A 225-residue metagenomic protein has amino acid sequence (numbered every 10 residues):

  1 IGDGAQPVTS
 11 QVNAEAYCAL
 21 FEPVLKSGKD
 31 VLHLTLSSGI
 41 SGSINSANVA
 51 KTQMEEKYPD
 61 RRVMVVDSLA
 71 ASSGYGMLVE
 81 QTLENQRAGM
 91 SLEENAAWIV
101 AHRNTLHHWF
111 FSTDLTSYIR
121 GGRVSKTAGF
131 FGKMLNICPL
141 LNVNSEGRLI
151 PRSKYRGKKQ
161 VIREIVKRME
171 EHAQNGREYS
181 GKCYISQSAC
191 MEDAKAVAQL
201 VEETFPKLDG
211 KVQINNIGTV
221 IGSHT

Functional and structural regions predicted by a protein language model:
I1-A16: N-terminal glycine-rich anion-binding loop in soluble enzyme alpha/beta folds
D3, G39-S43, A47-T52, Y58-M64 (+2 more regions): Mixed-charge interfacial surface used for oligomerization/domain docking and macromolecular partner engagement
V8, H33, V65, I185: Short catalytic-loop micro-motif centered on adjacent basic/acidic residues
A16-A47: N-terminal glycine-rich phosphate/adenylate-binding segment common to multiple enzyme folds
